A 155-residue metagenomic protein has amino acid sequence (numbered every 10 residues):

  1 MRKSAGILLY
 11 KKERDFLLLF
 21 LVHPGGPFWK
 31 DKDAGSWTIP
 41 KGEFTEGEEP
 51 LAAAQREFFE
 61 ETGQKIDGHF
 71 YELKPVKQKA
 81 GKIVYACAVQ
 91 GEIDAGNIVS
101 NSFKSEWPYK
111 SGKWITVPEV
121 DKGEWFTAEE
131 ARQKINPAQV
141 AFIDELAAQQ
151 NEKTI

Functional and structural regions predicted by a protein language model:
M1-T38, C87: N-terminal strand-loop-strand
R14-F16, G26-W29, T45, A80 (+1 more regions): Short, charged/polar surface micro-motifs in flexible loops or helix N-caps
D31, G47, K134: Residues that scaffold the ATP/ADP-binding catalytic core of kinase and kinase-like folds
T38-L73, T127: The catalytic Nudix box helix
P75-G112, E124, L146-Q150: Active-site-adjacent beta-strand/loop module that shapes the phosphate/pyrophosphate-binding cleft
G112-R132: Alpha-helix-centered segments that form part of catalytic cores
A128-I155: Charged phosphate-binding loop/patch that engages nucleotide di/tri-phosphates or the phosphate backbone of nucleic
